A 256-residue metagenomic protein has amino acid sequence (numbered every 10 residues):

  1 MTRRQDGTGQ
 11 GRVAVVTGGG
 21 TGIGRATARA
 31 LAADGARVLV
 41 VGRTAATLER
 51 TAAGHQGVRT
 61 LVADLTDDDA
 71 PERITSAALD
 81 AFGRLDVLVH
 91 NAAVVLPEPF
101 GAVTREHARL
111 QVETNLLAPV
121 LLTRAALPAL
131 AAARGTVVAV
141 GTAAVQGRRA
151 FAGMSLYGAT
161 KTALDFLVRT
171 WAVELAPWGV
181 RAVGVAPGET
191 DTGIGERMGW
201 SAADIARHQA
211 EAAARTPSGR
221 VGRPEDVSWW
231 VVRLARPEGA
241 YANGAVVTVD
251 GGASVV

Functional and structural regions predicted by a protein language model:
G20-T21: Conserved glycine-rich cofactor-binding loop
A53, P177, E189-T216: A glycine/serine/threonine-rich, flexible loop-to-helix segment that serves as the NAD(P) cofactor-binding "lid"
V89, A176, R181, A242-G244: Short, small/polar-rich loop/turn modules that mediate ligand/substrate recognition or access, typified
N91-L96, G252: Conserved NAD(P)H cofactor-binding loop of Rossmann-fold oxidoreductase domains
P99-F100, H107-V112, A212: Substrate-binding pocket helix/loop in short-chain dehydrogenase/reductase
V120, A129, R220-V249, S254: C-terminal substrate-recognition "lid" of short-chain dehydrogenase/reductases
T136-A163, V168-P177, E189: Catalytic loop of short-chain dehydrogenase/reductase
